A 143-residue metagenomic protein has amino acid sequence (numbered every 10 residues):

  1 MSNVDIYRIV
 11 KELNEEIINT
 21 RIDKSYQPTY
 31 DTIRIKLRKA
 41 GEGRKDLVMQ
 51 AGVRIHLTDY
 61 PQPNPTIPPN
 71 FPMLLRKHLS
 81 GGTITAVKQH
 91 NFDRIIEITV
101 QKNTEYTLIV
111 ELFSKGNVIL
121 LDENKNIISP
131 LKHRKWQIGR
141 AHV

Functional and structural regions predicted by a protein language model:
M1-R140: Gly/Gly-Pro- and Ser/Thr-rich, intrinsically disordered tail segments characteristic of DNA damage-repair and tolerance
